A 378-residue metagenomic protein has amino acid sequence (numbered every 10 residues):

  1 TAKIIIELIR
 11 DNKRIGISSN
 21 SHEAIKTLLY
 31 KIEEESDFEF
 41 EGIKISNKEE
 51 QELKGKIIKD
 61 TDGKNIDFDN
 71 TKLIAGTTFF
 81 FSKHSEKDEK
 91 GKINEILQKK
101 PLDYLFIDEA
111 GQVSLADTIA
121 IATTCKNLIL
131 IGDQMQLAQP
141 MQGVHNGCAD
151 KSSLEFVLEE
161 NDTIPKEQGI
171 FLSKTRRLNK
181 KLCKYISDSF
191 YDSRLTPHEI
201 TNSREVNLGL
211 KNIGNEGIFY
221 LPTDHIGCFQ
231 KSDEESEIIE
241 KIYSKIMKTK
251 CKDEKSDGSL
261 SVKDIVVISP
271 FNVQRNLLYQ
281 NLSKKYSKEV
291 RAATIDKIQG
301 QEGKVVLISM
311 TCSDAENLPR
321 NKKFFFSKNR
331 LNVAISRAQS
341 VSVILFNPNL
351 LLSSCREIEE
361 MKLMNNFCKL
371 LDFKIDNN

Functional and structural regions predicted by a protein language model:
T1-I6: Motif I (Walker A/P-loop) of helicase-class P-loop NTPases
E7-N12, S19-E23, F79-F81, K99-N378: Conserved helicase motor core of SF1/SF2 NTP-dependent helicases
N12-K13, T71: Pre-Walker A (Motif I) flank of P-loop NTPase domains
E23-L53, Q280-S287: Conserved helix-turn-beta segment of the N-terminal RecA-like "Helicase ATP-binding" lobe in SF1/SF2 helicases
L28-E35, T71, P101-L102, V266: Residue-level detection of beta-strand scaffold positions
E35-K83: Inter-Walker segment of RecA-like/P-loop motor cores
G42, G63, K90-G91, D253-G258 (+1 more regions): Intrinsic-disorder/low-complexity loop/linker signature
I66-T71, H84-D103: Short basic/glycine-enriched coil/helix segment immediately N-terminal to the Walker B
